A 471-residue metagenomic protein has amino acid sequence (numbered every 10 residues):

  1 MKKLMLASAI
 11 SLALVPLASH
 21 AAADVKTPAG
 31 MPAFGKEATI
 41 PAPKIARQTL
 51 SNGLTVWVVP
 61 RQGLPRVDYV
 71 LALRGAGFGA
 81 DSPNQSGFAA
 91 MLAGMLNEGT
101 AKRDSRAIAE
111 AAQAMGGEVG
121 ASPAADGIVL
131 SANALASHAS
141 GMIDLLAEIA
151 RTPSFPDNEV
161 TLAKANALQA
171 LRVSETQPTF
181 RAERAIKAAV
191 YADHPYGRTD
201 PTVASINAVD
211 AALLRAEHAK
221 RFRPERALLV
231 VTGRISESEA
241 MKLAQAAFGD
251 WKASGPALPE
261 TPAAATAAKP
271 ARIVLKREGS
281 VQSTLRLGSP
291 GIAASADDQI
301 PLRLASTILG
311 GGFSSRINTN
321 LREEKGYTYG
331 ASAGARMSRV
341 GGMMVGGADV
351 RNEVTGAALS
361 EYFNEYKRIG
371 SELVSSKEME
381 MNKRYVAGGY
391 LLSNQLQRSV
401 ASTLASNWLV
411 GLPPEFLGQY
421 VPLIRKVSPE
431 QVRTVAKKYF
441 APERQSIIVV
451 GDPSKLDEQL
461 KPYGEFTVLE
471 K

Functional and structural regions predicted by a protein language model:
A22-A38, L228-V230, A348, E380-K471: C-terminal regions of mature proteins
A23-P28, A101, A107-E217, E380-R398 (+1 more regions): Acidic/histidine-enriched segments that form metal/cofactor-coordinating and catalytic pocket/exosite environments
D24-A33, D193, G197, L228-A293 (+1 more regions): An aromatic/glycine/proline-enriched structural segment found at the starts of mature extracellular/organellar domains
P28-Q48, A170, A188-A227, P259-A264 (+2 more regions): Histidine-acidic residue clusters that define the catalytic metal-binding segment of zinc metallopeptidase domains
Y69-A136, T176, R198-D200, G312-Y327: M16/MPP (pitrilysin/insulinase) zinc-metallopeptidase core fold and M16-derived inactive scaffolds
E98-K102, N133-K164, G312, S332-S393 (+2 more regions): M16/insulysin-pitrilysin zinc metalloprotease superfamily fold
E118, R286-P290, L309-V350: A structural supersecondary motif
N166-A185, A263-Q282, R322-T328, R339 (+2 more regions): Short acidic/His-enriched helical or mixed secondary-structure segments at domain edges of catalytic enzymes and some
